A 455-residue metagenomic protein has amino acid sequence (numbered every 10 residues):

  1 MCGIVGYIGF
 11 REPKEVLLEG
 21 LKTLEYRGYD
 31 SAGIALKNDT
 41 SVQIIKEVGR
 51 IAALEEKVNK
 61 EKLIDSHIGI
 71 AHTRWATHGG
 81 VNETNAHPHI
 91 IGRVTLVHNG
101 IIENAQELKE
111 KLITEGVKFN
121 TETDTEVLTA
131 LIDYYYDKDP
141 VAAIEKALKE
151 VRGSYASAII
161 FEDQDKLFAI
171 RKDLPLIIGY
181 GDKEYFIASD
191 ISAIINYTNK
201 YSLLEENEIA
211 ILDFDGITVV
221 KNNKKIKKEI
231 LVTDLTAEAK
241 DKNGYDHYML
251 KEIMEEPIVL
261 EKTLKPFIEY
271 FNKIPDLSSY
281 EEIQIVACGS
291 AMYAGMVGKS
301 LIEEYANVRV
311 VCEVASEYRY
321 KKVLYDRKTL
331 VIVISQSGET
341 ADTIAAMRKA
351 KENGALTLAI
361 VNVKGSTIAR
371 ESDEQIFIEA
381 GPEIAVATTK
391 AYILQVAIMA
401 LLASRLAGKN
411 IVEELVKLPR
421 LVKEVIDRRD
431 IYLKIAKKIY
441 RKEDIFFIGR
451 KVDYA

Functional and structural regions predicted by a protein language model:
M1-H247, M254-K262, E269-S279, Y293 (+4 more regions): Conserved short alpha-helical segments that host acidic/polar catalytic motifs at enzyme active sites
Y7-G9, K37, N99, E162 (+6 more regions): Cofactor-binding loop segments of dinucleotide-utilizing enzymes, especially the Rossmann-like FAD- and NAD(P)+-binding
T40, V48, A76, T125 (+7 more regions): Short, solvent-exposed coil/turn elements at secondary-structure transition points
T95, F168, Q284, L330-I332 (+1 more regions): Conserved beta-strand elements of the Class I
K111, L131, Y135, E150 (+12 more regions): Generic, well-ordered alpha-helical scaffold segments in large soluble proteins
E256-L260, L264-Q284, E374-A455: Active-site phosphate/pyrophosphate-binding segments
S278-K417: Glycine-rich phosphate-binding loops that contact phosphosugars or nucleotide phosphates
